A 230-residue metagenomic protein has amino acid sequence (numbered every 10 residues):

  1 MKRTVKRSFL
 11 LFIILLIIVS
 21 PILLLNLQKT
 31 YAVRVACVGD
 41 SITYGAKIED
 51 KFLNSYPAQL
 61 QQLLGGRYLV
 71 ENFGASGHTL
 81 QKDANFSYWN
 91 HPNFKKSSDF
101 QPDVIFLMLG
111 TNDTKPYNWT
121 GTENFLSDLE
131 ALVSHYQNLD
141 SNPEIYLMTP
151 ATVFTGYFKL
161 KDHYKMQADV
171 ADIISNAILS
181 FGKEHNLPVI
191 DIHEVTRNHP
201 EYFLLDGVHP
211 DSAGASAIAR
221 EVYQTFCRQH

Functional and structural regions predicted by a protein language model:
M1-V38, I42-K51, A58-R67, D99-F100 (+4 more regions): N-terminal secretory targeting modules
V33-A36, I42-S127: Conserved SGNH/GDSL esterase-like catalytic core that processes O-acyl groups on lipids and polysaccharides
W89-H230: Alpha-helical cap/lid subdomain in secreted, periplasmic, or secretory-pathway luminal O-acyl-processing enzymes
